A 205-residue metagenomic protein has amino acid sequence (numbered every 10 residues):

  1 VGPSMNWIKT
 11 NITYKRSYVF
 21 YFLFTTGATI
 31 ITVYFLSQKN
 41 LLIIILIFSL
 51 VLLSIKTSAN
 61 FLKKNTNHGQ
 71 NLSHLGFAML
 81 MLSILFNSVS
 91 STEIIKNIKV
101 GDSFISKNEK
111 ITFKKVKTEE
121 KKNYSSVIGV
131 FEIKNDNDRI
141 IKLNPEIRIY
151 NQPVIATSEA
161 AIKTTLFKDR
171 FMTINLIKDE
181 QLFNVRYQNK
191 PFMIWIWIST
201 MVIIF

Functional and structural regions predicted by a protein language model:
V1-S106, I111, I194-F205: Contiguous transmembrane helix-bundle modules in multi-pass membrane proteins
K110, K114-K190, W197: Extracytosolic and intramembrane catalytic regions of membrane-associated proteins in envelope/secretory systems
